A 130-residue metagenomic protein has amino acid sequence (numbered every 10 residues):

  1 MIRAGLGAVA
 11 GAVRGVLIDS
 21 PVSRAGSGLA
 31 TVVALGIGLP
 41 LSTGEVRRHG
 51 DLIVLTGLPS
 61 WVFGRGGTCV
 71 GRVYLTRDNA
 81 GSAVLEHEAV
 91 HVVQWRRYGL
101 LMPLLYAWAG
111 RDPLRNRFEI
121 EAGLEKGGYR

Functional and structural regions predicted by a protein language model:
M1-R14: Short, Lys/Arg-rich, polar N-terminal cytosolic tail immediately upstream of the first transmembrane signal-anchor
A12-R48, R96-A107: A transmembrane-helix-recognition feature enriched in membrane-embedded lipid enzymes and envelope glyco-/phospholipid
D51-N79: Active-site scaffold of zinc-dependent metalloenzymes
F63, Q94-L124: Post-HEXXH active-site segment of zinc metalloproteases
A83-W95: Active-site recognition of the HExxH zinc-binding catalytic motif
E125-R130: Short helix/loop segments within enzyme catalytic domains that coordinate or immediately flank catalytic cofactors
